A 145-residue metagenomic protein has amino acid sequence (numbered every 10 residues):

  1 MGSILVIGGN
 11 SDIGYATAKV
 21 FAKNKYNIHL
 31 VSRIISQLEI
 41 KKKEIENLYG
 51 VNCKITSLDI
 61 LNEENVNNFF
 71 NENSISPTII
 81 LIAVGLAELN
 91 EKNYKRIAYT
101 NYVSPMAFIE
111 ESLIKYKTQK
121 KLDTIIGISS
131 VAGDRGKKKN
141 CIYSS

Functional and structural regions predicted by a protein language model:
N10-D12: Conserved glycine-rich cofactor-binding loop
Y26-I40: Conserved glycine-rich Rossmann-like NAD(P)H-binding loop of the short-chain dehydrogenase/reductase
N47-E63: Rossmann-fold cofactor-recognition segment
V66, G85-L86, N90-A98: Substrate-binding pocket helix/loop in short-chain dehydrogenase/reductase
N93-Y94, R135-C141: Active-site loop immediately N-terminal to the catalytic Tyr-X3-Lys motif of short-chain dehydrogenase/reductase
I109-E110: A short, exposed helix-loop element centered on a Lys and neighboring polar residues
S130: Residue(s) in the substrate-gating loop at a strand-loop-helix junction that position the organic substrate next
